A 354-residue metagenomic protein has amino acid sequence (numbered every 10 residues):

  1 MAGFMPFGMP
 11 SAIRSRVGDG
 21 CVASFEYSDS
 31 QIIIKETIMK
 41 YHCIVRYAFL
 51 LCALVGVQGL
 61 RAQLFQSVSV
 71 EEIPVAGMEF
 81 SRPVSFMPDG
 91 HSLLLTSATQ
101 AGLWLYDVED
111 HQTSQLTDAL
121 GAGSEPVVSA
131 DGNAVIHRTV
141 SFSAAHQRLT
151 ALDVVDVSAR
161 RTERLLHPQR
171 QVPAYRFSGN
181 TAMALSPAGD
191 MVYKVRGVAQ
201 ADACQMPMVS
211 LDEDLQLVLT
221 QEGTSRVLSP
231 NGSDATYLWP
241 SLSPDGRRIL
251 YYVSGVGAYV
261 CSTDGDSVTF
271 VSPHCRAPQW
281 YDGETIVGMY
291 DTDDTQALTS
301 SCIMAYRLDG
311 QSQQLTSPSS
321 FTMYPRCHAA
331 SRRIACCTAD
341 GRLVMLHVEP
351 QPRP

Functional and structural regions predicted by a protein language model:
G3, G8, G18-G20, G56-G59: Residue-identity detector for glycine
R14-R16, R46: Basic polycationic patches enriched in arginine
D19-I38: Short, Lys/Arg-enriched N-terminal segments with co-localized hydrophobic residues within the first ~10-30 amino acids
K40-A48: Bacterial N-terminal signal peptides that target proteins for export
Y47-G56: Bacterial N-terminal signal peptides
A62-P354: Sequence signature of WD/YWTD-type beta-propeller architectures
